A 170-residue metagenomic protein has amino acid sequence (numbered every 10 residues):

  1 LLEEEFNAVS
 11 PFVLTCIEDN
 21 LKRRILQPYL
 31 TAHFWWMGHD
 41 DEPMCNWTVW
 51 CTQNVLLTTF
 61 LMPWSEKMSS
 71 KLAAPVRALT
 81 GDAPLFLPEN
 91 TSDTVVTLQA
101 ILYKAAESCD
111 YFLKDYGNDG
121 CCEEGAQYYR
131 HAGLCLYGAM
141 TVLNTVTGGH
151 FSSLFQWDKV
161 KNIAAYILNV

Functional and structural regions predicted by a protein language model:
L1-V170: Aromatic-lined, polymer-binding surfaces characteristic of secreted/periplasmic polysaccharide-degrading enzymes
